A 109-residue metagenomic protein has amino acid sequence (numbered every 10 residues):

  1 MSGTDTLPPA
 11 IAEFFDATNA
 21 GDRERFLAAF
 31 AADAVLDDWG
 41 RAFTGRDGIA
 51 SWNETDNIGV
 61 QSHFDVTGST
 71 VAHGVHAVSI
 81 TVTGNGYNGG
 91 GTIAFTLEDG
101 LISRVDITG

Functional and structural regions predicted by a protein language model:
M1-G109: C-terminal and inter-domain tail/linker signature
